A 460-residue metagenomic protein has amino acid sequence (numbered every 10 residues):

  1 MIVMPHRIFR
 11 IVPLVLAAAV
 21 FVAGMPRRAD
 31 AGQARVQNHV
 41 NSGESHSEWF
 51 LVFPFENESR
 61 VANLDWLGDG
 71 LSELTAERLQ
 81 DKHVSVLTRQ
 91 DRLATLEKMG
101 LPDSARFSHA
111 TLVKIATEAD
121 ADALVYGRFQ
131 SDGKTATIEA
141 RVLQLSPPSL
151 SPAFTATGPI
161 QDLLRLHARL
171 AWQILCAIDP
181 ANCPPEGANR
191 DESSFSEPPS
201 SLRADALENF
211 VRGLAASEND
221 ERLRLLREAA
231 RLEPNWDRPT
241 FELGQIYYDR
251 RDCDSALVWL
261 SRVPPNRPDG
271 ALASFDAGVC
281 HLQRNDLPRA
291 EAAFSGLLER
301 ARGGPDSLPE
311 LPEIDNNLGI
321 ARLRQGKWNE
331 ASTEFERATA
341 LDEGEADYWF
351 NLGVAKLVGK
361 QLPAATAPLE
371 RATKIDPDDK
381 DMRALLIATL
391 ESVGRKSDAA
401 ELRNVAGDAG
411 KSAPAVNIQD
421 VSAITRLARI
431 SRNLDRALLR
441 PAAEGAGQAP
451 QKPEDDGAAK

Functional and structural regions predicted by a protein language model:
H39, G43-K114, A119-A136, Q144-A153 (+1 more regions): Short beta-strand->alpha-helix linker/helix-N-cap micro-motif that forms a surface specificity/interaction loop
F55, R165-S217: Mid-sequence helix-capping/hinge segment at a functional interface
R203-R238, E242-D249, V279, I320: Alpha-helical segment of the N-proximal tetratricopeptide repeat
A384-K460: Terminal, low-structured helical/coil segments at or just beyond the last alpha-helical repeat
